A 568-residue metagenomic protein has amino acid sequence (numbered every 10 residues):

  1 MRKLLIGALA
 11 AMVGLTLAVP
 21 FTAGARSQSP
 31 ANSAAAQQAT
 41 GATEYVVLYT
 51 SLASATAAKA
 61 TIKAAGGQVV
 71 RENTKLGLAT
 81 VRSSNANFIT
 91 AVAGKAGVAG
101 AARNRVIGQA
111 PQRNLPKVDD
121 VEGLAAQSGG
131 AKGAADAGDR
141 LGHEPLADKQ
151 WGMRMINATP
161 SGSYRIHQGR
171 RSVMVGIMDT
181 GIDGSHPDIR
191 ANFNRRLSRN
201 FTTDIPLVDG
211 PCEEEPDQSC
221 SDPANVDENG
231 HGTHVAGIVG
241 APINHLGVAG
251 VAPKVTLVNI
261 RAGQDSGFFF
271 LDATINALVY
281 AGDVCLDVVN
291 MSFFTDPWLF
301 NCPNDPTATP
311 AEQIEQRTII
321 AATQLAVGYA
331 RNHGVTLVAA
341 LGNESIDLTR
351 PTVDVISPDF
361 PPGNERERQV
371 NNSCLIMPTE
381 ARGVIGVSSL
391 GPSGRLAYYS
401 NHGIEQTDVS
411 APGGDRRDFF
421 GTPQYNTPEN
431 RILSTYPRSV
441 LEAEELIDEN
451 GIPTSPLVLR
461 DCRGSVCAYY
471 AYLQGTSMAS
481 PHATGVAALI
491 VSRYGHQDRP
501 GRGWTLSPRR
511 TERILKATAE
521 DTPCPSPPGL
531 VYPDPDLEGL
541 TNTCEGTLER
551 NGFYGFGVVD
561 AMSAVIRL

Functional and structural regions predicted by a protein language model:
M1-A25: Secretory targeting and sorting signals
L4, A25, A34, T56-D148 (+1 more regions): Autoinhibitory propeptides
L5, A34-A36, V70-R71, A249 (+3 more regions): C-terminal subdomain of the subtilisin-like protease fold in secreted/lumenal serine endopeptidases
V46, R71, T80, G100 (+13 more regions): Structural recognition of the beta-strand scaffold that forms the well-ordered cores of secreted hydrolase catalytic
V46-S54: Short, surface-exposed ligand-recognition loops at beta-strand->loop->(often short) alpha-helix junctions that present
A137-K254, N276-I319, N343-P351, V355-S357 (+4 more regions): Active-site core segment of subtilase-fold serine proteases
G162-R170, D227, A249-A252, F268-M291 (+7 more regions): Mature extracellular/periplasmic domains of secretome proteins
D204, P361-A488, S563: Extracellular S/T/G-rich loop segment that most often corresponds to the catalytic His/Ser-adjacent loop
